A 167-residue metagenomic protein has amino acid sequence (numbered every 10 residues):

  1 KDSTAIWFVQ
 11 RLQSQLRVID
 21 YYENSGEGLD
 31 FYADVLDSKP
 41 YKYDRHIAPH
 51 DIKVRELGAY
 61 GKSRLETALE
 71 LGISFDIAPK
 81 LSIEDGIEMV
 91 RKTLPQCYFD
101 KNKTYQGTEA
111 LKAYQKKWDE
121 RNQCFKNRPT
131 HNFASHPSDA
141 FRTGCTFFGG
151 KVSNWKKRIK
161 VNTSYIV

Functional and structural regions predicted by a protein language model:
K1-T4: Short acidic, Gly/Ser-rich segments with clustered Asp/Glu that frequently serve as metal-coordination loops in enzyme
W7-T130, K151-N154, V161-V167: Mg2+-dependent endonuclease catalytic cores in nucleic-acid-processing enzymes, primarily RNase H-like
H131-V152: Acidic, Mg2+-coordinating catalytic module of metal-dependent nucleases/exonucleases that use a two-metal-ion mechanism
